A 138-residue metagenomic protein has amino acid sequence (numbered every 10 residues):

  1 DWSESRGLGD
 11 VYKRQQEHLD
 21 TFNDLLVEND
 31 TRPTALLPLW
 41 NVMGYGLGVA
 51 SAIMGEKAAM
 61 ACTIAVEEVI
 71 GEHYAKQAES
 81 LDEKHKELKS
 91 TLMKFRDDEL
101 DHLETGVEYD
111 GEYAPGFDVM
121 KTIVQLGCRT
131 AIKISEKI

Functional and structural regions predicted by a protein language model:
D1-Y12: Single conserved hydrophobic/aromatic residue that forms the stacking wall/gate of nucleotide- or nucleobase-binding
R6, D20, T34-L37, A61 (+2 more regions): Short, solvent-exposed positions on alpha-helices
D10-N41: Conserved alpha-helical segments that form or flank metal/cofactor-binding pockets of metalloenzymes
K13-Q16, D20, E68, D97-L100 (+1 more regions): Generic structural signal for well-ordered, non-transmembrane alpha-helical segments in soluble/cytosolic regions
T21-L26, T105-E112: Amphipathic alpha-helical coiled-coil segments
R32-A61, A65, V69, Y113-I138: Alpha-helical membrane-targeting segments
V42-E108: Acidic/histidine-rich alpha-helical segments that form the ligand environment of transition-metal centers
